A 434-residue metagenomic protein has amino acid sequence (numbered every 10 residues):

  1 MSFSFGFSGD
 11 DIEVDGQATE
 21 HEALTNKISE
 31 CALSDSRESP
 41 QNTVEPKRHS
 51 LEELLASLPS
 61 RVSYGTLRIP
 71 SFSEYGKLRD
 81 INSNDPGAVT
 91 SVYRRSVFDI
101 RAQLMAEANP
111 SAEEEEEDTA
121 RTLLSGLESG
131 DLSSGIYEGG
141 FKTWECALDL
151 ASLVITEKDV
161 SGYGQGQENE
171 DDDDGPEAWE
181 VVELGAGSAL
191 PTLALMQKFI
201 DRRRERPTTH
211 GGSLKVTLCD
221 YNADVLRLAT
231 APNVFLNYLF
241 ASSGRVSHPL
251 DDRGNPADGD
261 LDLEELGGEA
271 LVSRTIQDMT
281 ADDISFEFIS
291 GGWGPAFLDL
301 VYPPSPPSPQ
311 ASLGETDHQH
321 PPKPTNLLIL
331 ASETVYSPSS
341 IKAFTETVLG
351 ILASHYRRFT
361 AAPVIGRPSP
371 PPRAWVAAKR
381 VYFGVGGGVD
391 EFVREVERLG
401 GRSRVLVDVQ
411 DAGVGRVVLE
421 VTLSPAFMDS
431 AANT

Functional and structural regions predicted by a protein language model:
M1-T434: S-adenosylmethionine-dependent methyltransferases
